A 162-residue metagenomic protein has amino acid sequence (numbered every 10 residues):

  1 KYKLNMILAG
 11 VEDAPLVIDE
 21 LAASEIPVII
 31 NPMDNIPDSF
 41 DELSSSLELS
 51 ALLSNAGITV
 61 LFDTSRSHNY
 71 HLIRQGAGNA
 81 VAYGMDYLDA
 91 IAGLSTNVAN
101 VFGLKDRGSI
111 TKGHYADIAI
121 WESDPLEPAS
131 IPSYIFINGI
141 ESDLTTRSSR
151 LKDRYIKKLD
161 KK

Functional and structural regions predicted by a protein language model:
K1-M6, V17, I131, I137 (+1 more regions): Polyanionic/metal-chelating signatures
N5-D13, M33, P37-S39: Catalytic beta/alpha-barrel core
E12-A14, R66-S67: Short glycine-enriched loops at secondary-structure junctions
D13-S24: Active-site-adjacent beta->alpha loops and helix N-cap segments on the catalytic face of soluble alpha/beta enzymes
E20, L72-Q75, I131-P132, R147: Short acidic, glycine/serine/threonine-rich loops at helix termini
A22, P27, N31-N35, S39-W121 (+1 more regions): His/Asp/Glu-enriched, well-ordered alpha-helical/loop segment that forms or immediately abuts the divalent-metal
K112-Y155: C-terminal cap of metal-dependent C-N hydrolases
K158-L159: Charged, amphipathic alpha-helical linkers/stalks
